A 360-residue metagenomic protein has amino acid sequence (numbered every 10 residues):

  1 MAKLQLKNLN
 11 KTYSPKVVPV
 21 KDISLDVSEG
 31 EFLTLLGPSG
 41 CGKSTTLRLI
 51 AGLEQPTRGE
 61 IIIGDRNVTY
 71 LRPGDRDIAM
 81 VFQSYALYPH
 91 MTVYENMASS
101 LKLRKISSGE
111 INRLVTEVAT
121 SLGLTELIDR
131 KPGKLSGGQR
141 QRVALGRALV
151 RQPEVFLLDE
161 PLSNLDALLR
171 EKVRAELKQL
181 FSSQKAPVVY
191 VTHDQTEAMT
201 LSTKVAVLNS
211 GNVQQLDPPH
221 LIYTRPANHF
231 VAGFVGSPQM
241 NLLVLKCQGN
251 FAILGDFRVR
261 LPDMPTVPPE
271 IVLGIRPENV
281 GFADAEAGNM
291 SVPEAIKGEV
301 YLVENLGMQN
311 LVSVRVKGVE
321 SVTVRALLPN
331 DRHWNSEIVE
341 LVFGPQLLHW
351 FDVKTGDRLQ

Functional and structural regions predicted by a protein language model:
Q5, D26, I62, E340-V342: ABC ATPase nucleotide-binding domain
L36-P38: The feature captures the beta-strand-to-loop junction immediately N-terminal to the Walker
S44-L47, V143: ABC ATPase nucleotide-binding domain helices that frame the ATP-binding cleft
A51: Helix-to-loop junction immediately C-terminal to a conserved catalytic motif
E60-I62, R66, N212: ATP-binding/catalytic-site motifs of ATP-hydrolyzing domains
P73-F230: ABC ATPase nucleotide-binding domains
P238, G249-Q360: Non-catalytic connector elements of ABC transporters
